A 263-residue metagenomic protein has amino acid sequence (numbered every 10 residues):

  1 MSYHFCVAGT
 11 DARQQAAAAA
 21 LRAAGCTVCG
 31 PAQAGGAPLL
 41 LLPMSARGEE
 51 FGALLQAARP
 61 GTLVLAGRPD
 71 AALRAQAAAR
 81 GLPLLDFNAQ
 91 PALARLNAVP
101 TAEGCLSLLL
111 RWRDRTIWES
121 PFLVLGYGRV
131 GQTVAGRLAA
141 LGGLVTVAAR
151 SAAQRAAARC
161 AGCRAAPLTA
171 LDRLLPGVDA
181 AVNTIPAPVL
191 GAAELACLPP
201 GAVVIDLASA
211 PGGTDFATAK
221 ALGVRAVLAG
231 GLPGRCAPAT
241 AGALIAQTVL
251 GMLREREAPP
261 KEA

Functional and structural regions predicted by a protein language model:
M1-H4, G61, W118-P121, G201: Phosphate-coordination loops involved in phosphoryl transfer and adenosine-cofactor binding
C6-A16, L21, W118-A139: Glycine-rich adenosine-cofactor-binding loop
D11, D70, R150-S151, A210: Residues in the short beta-alpha loop(s) of Rossmann-like NAD(P)-binding domains
G25-C26, A140-L144, G201, V224: Conserved S-adenosyl-L-methionine
T27-Q33, L141-A161: NAD(P)-binding Rossmann-fold cofactor-contacting core
L41-E119, A229, T248: Glycine/serine-rich phosphate-binding loop and adjoining beta1-alpha1 elements at the start of nucleotide-handling
S45-G61, A158-G234: Rossmann-like adenosine-cofactor binding region
R68-F87, L207-R254: Rossmann-fold NAD(P)-binding glycine/threonine-rich loop
